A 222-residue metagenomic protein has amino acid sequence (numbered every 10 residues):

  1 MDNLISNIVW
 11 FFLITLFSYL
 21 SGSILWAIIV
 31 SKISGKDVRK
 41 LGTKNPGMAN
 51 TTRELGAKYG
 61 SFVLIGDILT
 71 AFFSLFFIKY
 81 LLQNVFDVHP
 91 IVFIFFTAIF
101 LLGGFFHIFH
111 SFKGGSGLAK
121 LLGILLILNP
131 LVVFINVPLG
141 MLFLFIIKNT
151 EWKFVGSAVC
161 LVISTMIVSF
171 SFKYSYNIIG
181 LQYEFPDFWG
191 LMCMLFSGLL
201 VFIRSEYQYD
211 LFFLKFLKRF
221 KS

Functional and structural regions predicted by a protein language model:
M1-L13, F73-F95, L126-V133, F170-L191: Helix-coil boundary and interhelical linker segments in multi-pass alpha-helical membrane proteins
V9-I33, R204: N-terminal signal-anchor transmembrane alpha helix
I28-G60, G114, Y209-S222: Cytosolic, membrane-interface loops and tails of multi-pass inner-membrane proteins
D37-G47, I108-L122, T150-C160: Short, non-helical or kinked segments that cap or interrupt transmembrane helices
T52-L55, I78-K79, G103, G117-N149 (+1 more regions): Interfacial segments of multi-pass membrane proteins
R53-K79, H110: Multi-pass membrane catalytic core of lipid/isoprenoid biosynthesis enzymes
V133-V137, T150-V159, L181-L195: Loop-to-transmembrane alpha-helix initiation sites
N177-S222: C-terminal membrane-associated helical module and adjoining short loops/tails
